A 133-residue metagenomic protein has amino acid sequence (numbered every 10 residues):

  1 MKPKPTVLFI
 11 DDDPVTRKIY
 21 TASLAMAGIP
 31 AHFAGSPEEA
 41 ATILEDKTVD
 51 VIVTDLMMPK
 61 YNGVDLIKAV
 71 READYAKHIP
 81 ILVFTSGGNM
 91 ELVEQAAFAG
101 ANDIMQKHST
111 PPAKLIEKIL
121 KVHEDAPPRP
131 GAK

Functional and structural regions predicted by a protein language model:
P3-V15, Y20-L24: Conserved acidic segment of CheY-like receiver
F33-V51: Acidic, metal-coordinating helix/loop segments flanking the phosphotransfer/catalytic sites of two-component signaling
S36, N62-D65: Acidic catalytic/metal-coordinating carboxylates
T42, V64-K77: Short amphipathic alpha-helix used as the core "switch/output" element in two-component signaling
V53-D55: Active-site T/S-Asp motif of two-component receiver
M58: Receiver (REC) domain active-site loop signature in two-component systems and cognate sites in sensor histidine kinases
D65, G88-E117, K121: Alpha4 helix (beta4-alpha4-beta5 surface) of REC/receiver domains from two-component response regulators
